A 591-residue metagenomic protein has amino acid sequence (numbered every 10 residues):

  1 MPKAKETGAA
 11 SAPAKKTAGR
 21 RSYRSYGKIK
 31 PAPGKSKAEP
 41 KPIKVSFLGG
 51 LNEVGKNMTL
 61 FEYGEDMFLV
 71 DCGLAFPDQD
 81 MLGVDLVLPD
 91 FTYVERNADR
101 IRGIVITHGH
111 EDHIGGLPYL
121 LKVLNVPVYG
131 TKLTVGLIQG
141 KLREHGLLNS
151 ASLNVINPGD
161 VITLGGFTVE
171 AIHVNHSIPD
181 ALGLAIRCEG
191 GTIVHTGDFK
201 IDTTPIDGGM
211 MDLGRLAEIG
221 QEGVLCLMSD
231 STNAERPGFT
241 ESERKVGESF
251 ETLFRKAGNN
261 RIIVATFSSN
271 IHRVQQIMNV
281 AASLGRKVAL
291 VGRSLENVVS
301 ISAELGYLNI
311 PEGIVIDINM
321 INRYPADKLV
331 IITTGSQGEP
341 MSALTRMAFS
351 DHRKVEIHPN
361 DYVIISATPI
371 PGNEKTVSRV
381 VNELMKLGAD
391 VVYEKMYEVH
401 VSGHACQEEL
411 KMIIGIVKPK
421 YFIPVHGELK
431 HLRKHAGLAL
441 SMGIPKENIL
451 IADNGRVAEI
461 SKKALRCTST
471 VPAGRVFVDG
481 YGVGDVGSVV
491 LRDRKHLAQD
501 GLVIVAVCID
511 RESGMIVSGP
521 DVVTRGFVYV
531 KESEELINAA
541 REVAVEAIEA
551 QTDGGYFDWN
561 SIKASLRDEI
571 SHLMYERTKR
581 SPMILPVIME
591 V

Functional and structural regions predicted by a protein language model:
M1-K37, K41, R466-R492, L497 (+1 more regions): Acidic, low-complexity intrinsically disordered tails
R21-V105, H110-Y324, S342-E356, K375-R379: His/Asp/Glu-rich metal-coordinating catalytic cores of metallo-dependent phosphodiesterases/hydrolases acting on
P127, I423, L585-I588: Short glycine-rich phosphate-binding loop at a beta-alpha junction
L142, A439, M574: Conserved hydrophobic residues forming the short capping helix/wall of the S-adenosyl-L-methionine
N157, D453, R580-I584: Short Gly/Ser/Thr- and Asp/Glu-enriched loop/turn motifs at secondary-structure junctions
G166, A181-G183, K328, D500-I504 (+1 more regions): Broad gene-expression machinery/nucleic-acid interaction feature
E235-S366, I370-P419, I423-G555, K563: Hard-cation-handling environments
G555-V591: C-terminal tails and terminal domains of large nucleic-acid-associated and other macromolecular-machine proteins
